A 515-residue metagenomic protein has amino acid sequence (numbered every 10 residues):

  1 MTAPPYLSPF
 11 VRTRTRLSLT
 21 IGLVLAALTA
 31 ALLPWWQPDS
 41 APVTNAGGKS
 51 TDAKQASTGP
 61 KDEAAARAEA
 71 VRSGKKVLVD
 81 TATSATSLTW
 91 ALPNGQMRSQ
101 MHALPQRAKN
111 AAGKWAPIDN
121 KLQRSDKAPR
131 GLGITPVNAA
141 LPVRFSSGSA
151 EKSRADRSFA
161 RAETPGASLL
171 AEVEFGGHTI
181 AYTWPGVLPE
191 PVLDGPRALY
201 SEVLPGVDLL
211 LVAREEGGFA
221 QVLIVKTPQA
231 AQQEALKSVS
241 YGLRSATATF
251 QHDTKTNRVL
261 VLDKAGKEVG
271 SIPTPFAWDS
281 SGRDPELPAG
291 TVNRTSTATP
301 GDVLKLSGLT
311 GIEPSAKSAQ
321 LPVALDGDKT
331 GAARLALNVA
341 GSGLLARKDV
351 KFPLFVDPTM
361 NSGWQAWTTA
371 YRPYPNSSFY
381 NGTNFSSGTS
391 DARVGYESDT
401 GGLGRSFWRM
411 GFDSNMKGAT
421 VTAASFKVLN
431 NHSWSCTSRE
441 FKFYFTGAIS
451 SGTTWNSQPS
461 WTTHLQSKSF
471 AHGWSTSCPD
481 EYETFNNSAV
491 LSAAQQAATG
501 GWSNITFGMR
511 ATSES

Functional and structural regions predicted by a protein language model:
M1-P42: Secretory targeting and sorting signals
N45-S362: Residues that cap or anchor secondary-structure elements
P191, F352-N415, A511-S515: Flexible, small-residue-rich N-terminal segments that precede or flank a structured functional core
L210-E215, P228-A231, D399-G402, S414-T420: Short, solvent-exposed beta-strand/turn "edge" segments of beta-rich domains on protein surfaces
A231-A235, L345-F352, K417-T422, A493-I505: Short glycine/proline/serine/threonine-rich loop/turn segments at secondary-structure transition edges
A235-S245, W408-M410, A419-S433: A short beta-strand element within beta-rich, extracytoplasmic domains of secreted/secretory-pathway proteins
R244-T247, N361, S414-N415, N431-W434 (+3 more regions): Acidic glycine-/aspartate-rich tracts in secreted/extracellular proteins
N430-N504: Beta-strand-rich interaction/scaffold domains
